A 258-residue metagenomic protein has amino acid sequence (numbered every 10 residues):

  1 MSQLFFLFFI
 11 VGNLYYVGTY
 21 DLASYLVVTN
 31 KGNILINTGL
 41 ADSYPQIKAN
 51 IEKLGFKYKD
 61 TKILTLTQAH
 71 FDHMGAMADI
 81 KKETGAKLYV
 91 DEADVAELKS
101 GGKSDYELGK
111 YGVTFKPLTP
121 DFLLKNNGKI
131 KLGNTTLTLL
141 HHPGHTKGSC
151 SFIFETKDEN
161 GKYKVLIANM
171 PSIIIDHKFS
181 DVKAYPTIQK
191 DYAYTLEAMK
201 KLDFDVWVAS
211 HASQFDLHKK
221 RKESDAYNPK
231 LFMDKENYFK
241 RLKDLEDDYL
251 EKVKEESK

Functional and structural regions predicted by a protein language model:
L4, F9-V11, D60, E92-H141 (+3 more regions): Metallo-beta-lactamase
L4-L54, S151-I173: Conserved beta-strand hairpin/beta-sheet module of binuclear metal-dependent hydrolase folds, prominently
N13, V27, N37, I47 (+7 more regions): Divalent metal-coordination and catalytic microenvironments
L14, D42-Y44, E52-K129, L231-K235 (+1 more regions): Active-site HxH/HxHxD metal-binding segment of metal-dependent hydrolases
G32, K59-K62, T84-K87, T135-L137 (+2 more regions): Loop/turn elements at helix/coil->beta-strand transitions in domains of secreted/extracellular proteins
L40-D42, K129-K131, T136-R221, K230-F232: Metallo-beta-lactamase
Q46-I47, A76, K99-S100, H177 (+1 more regions): Short glycine-/acidic-enriched loop or helix-start segments at secondary-structure transitions that form or flank
F215-K258: Binuclear metal-ion centers of metallo-dependent hydrolases, dominated by the metallo-beta-lactamase
